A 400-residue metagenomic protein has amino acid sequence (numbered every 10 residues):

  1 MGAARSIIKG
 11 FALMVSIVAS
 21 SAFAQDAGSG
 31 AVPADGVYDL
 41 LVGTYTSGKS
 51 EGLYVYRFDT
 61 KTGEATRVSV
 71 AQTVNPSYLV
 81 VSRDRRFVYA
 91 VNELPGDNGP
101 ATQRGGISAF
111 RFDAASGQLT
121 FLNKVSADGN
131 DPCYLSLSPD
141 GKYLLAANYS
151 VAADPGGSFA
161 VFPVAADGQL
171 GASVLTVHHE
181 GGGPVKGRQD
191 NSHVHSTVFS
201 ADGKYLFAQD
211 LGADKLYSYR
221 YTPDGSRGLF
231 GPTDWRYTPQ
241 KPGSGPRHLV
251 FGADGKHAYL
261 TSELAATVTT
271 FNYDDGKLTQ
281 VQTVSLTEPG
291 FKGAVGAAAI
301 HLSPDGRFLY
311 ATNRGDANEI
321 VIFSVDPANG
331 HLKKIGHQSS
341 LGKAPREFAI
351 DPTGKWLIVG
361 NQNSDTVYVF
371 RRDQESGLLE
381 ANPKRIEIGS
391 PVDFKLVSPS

Functional and structural regions predicted by a protein language model:
G30-D35, K49, T73-R83, D128-P139 (+6 more regions): Beta-rich, blade/repeat-based domains predominating in secreted/periplasmic proteins but also intracellular
G30-F58: An edge-strand/N-cap motif at the start of beta-rich repeat modules
T46-K49, E93-G99, S150-D154, A213-K215 (+3 more regions): Short glycine/acidic-enriched loop and turn motifs that connect beta-strands
R57-G63, F110-G117, V161-G171, Y219-L229 (+3 more regions): Short loop/turn segments immediately following beta-strands, especially the blade-tip and inter-blade linker loops
T66-A71, T120-V125, G181-G187, T233-P239 (+3 more regions): A short beta-strand motif characteristic of beta-propeller blades
T66-G141: Blade-loop segments of beta-propeller domains
Q362-R371, E375, E380-S400: Blade-level signature of beta-propeller repeat domains, shared across WD40, Kelch, NHL, RCC1 and BNR/Asp-box propellers
